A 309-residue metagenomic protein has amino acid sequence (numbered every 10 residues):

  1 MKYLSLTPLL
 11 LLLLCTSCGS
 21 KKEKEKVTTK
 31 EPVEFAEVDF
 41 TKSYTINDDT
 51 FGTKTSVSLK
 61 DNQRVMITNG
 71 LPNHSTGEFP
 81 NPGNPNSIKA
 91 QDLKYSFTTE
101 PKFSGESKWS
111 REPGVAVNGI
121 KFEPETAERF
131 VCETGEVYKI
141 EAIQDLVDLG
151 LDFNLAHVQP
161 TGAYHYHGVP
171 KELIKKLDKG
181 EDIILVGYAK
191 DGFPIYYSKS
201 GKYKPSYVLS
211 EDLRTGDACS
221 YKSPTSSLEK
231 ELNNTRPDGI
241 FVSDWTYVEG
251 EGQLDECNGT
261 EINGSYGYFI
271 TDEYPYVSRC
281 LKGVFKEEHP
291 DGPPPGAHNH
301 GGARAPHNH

Functional and structural regions predicted by a protein language model:
M1-S5: Positively charged n-region of N-terminal signal peptides that target proteins for export
L14-S17: C-terminal motif of bacterial Sec signal peptides marking the signal peptidase cleavage site
K21-G150, N154: Solvent-exposed N-terminal domain segments of exported/luminal and surface proteins
V65-S110, P124, A163, G168-K204 (+1 more regions): A short, polar beta-strand/turn micro-motif
A116-E123, P160-L173, I262-P275: Extracellular/lumenal glycan-associated surfaces
L149-A156, G252-N258: Short, recurring structural edge motifs at helix starts
F193, S198-P295: Extended, compositionally biased non-globular segments
G292-H309: Disordered, low-complexity segments in secreted/periplasmic proteins that are enriched in proline
